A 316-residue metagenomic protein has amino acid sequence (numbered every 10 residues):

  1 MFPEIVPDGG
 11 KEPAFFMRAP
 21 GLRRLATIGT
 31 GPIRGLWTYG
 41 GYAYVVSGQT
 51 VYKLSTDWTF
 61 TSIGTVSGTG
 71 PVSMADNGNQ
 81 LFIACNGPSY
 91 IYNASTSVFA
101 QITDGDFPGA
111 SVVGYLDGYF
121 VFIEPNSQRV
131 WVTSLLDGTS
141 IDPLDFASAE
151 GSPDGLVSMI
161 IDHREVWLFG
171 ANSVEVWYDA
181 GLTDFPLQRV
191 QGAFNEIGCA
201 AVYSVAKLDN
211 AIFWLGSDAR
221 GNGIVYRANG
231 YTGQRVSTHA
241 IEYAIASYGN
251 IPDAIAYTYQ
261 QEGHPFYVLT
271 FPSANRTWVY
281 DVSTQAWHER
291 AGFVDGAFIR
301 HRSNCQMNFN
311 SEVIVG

Functional and structural regions predicted by a protein language model:
M1-F60, G109-W177, G181-L182, D253-V282: N-terminal beta-propeller domains
L25-G29, I63-S67, I102-F107, A147-G151 (+2 more regions): Surface loop/turn motifs at the tips and blade-to-blade linkers of beta-strand repeat domains
G35, P71-S73, S111-V112, S158 (+2 more regions): Conserved beta-strand position repeated once per blade in WD40 beta-propeller domains
D57-I83: A broadly used, surface-exposed interaction patch
D57-T61, T96-A100, D137-L144, L182-V190 (+2 more regions): Beta-strand initiation motifs
S73-G105, V121-F122: Hydrophobic or amphipathic alpha-helical targeting/insertion segments
N79-F82, V157-G316: Beta-sheet-dominated scaffold domains
P88, S127-Q128, A219-N222: Short glycine/acidic-enriched loop and turn motifs that connect beta-strands
